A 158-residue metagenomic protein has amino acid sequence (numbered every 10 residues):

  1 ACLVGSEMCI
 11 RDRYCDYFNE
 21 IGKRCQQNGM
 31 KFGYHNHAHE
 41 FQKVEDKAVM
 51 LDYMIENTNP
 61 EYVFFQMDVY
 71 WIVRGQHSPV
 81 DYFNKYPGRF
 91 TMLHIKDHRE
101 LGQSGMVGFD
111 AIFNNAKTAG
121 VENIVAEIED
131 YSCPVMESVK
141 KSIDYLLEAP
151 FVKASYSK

Functional and structural regions predicted by a protein language model:
A1-G5, C9-I10: Single conserved hydrophobic/aromatic residue that forms the stacking wall/gate of nucleotide- or nucleobase-binding
L3-V4, Q27, G88, K141: Generic structural microfeature
S6-E7, Q27-E40: Active-site groove signature of glycoside hydrolases
C9, G33-H35, F64, M92: Intrinsically disordered, low-complexity regions enriched for glutamine and histidine
R13-N28, N57-T58: An active-site-proximal structural segment forming one wall of the substrate-binding cleft that immediately precedes
E45-M67, W71-K158: Histidine-acidic metal/acid-base catalytic patches
